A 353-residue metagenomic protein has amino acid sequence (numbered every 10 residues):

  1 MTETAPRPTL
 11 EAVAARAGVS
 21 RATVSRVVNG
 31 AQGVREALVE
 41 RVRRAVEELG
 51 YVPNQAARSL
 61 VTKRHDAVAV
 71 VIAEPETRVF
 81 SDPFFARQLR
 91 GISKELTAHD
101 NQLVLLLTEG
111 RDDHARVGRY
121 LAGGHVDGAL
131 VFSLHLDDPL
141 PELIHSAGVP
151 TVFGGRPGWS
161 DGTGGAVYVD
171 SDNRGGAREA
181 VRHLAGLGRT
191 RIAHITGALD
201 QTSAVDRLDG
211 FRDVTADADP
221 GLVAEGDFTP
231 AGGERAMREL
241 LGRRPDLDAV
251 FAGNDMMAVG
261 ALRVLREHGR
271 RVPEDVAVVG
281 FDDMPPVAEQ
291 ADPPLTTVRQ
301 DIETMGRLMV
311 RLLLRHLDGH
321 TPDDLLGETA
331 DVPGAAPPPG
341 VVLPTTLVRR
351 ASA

Functional and structural regions predicted by a protein language model:
M1-A5, A67-V71, P75-R182, G242: Alpha-helical recognition/docking segments in bacterial nutrient-uptake and carbohydrate-utilization systems
M1-D66, A353: N-terminal helix-turn-helix DNA-binding module of bacterial transcription factors
S20, D66, D127, T190-R191 (+1 more regions): Short acidic/polar active-site loop segments enriched in Thr and Asp
T23, K63-T77, H183, R191-G197: Short beta-strand segments enriched in small/hydrophobic residues
E74-R87, L105-H114, V169-E179, I195-R238 (+4 more regions): Hinge/beta->alpha junction and helix N-cap segments in small-molecule ligand-binding domains
T190-I192, D219-G221, V272-V278: Short acidic capping loops at alpha-helix termini that bridge into adjacent secondary structure
R243-A353: Flexible loop/turn connectors
